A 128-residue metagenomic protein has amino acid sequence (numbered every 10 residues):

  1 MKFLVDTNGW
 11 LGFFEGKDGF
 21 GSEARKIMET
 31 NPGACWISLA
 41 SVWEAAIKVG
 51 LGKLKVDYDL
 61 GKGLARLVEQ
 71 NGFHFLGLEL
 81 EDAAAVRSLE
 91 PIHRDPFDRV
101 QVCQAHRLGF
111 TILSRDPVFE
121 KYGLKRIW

Functional and structural regions predicted by a protein language model:
M1-S38, L51-R66, L108, P117 (+1 more regions): Short, well-structured N-terminal submotif of metal-dependent ribonuclease cores
G9, S41-V42, D82, Q101 (+1 more regions): Alpha-helix capping/helix-boundary segments
I37-A40, L78: Short glycine/serine/threonine-enriched helix-capping/active-site loop that flanks the nucleotide-sugar donor pocket
A45: Phosphate/NTP-binding elements of NTP-utilizing enzymes
D57-G61, E69-R115: Active-site neighborhoods of divalent-metal-dependent phosphate/nucleic-acid chemistry enzymes
G123-W128: Active-site regions of enzymes building and remodeling cell-envelope glycoconjugates
